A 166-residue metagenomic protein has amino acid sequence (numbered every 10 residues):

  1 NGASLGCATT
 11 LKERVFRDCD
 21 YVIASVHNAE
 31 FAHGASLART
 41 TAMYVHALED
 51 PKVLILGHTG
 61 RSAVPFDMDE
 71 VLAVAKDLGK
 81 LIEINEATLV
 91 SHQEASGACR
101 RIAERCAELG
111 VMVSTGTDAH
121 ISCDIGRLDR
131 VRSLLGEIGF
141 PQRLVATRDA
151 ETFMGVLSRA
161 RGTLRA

Functional and structural regions predicted by a protein language model:
N1-K80, G136-F140, L144-V145, T152-A166: Extended substrate/RNA-proximal surfaces in nucleic-acid metabolism proteins
S25, I84-N85, G116: Generic beta-sheet signal
A63, L89-V90, I121, A150: Positions that flank functional sites
P65-V74, H92-A107, S122-G136, V156-A160: Histidine/acidic-residue-rich catalytic or RNA/ligand-binding cores of hydrolases and nuclease-related proteins
L81-H92: His/Asp/Glu-enriched short active-site or ligand-binding loop at hydrolase and phosphoryl-transfer sites
N85, L109, S122, E137-Q142: Hydrophobic alpha-helical segments
V111-I125, V145: Short acidic/histidine-rich active-site segments
